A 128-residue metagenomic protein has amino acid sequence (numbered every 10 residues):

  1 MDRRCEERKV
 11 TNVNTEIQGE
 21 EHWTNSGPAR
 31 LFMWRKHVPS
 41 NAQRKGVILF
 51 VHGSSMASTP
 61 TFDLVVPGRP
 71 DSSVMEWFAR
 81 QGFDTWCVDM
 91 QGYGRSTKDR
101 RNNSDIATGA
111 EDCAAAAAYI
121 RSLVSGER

Functional and structural regions predicted by a protein language model:
V10-A42: N-terminal cap/lid segment of alpha/beta-hydrolase-fold proteins
S40-C87: Short, surface-exposed "cap/lid" segments of acyl-processing enzymes
T59-T61, V88-S104: Glycine-rich "HGGG/HGxG" loop immediately N-terminal to the catalytic nucleophile of the alpha/beta-hydrolase
N103-V124: Alpha/beta-hydrolase active-site loop
